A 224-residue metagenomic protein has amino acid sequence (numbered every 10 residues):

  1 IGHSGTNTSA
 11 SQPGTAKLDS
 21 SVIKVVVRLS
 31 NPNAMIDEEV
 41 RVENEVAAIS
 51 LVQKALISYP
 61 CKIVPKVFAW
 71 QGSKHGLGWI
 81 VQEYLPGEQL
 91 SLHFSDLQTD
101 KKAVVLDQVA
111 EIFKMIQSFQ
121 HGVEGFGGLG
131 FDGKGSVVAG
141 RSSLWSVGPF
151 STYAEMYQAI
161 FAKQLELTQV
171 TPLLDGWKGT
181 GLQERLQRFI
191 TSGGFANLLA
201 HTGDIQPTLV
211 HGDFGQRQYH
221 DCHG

Functional and structural regions predicted by a protein language model:
I1-G2, V27, G181, I190-G224: Active-site acidic catalytic loop and adjacent metal/ATP-binding pocket of ATP-dependent phosphoryl transfer enzymes
G2-L173, L198-Q206: ATP-binding pocket architecture of kinase catalytic cores
A162-G193: Nucleotidyltransferase catalytic cores
